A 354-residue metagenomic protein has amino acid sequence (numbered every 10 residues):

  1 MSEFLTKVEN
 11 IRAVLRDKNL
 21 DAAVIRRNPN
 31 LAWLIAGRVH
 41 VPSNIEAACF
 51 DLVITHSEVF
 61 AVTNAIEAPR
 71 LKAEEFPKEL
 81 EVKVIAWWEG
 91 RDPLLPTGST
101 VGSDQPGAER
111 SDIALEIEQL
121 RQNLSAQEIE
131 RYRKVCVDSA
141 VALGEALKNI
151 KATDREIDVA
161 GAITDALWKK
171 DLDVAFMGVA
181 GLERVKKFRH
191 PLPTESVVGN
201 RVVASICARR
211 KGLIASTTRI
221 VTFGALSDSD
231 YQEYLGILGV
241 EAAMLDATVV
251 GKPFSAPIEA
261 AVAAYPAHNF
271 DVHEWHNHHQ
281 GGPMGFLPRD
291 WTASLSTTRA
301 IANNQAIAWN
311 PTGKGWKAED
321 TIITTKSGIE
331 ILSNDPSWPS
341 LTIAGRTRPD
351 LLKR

Functional and structural regions predicted by a protein language model:
M1-R354: Active-site neighborhoods and metal-handling regions in enzymes and metal-associated proteins
